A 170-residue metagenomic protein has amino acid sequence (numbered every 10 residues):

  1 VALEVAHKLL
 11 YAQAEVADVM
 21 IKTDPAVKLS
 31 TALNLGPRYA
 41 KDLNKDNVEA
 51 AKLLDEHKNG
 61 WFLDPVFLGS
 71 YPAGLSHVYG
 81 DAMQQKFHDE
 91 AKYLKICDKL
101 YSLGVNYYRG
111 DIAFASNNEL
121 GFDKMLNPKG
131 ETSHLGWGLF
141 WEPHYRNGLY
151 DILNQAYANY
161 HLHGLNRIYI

Functional and structural regions predicted by a protein language model:
V1-I170: Active-site region of glycoside hydrolase catalytic domains
